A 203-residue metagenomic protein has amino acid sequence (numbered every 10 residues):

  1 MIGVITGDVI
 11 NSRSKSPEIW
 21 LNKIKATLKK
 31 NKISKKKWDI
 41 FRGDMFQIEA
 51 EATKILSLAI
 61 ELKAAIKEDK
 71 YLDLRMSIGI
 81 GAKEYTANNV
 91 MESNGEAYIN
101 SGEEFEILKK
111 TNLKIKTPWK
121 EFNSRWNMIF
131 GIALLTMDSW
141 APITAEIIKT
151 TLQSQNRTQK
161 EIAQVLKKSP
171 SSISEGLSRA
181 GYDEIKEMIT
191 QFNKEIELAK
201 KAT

Functional and structural regions predicted by a protein language model:
M1-G102, E106: DNA-contacting interfaces and partner/effector-binding or oligomerization modules in DNA-centric proteins
T86-E92, L108-G131: Flexible, glycine/charge-rich interdomain/linker segments that couple and regulate nucleotide signaling catalytic cores
W126-I143, I196-A199: Short, Lys/Arg-enriched anionic-surface-contact patches
E146-T150, I162: Short alpha-helical "packing" element that flanks the helix-turn-helix/winged-helix DNA-binding module
T151-Q155: Short helix-to-turn junction characteristic of helix-turn-helix DNA-binding domains, especially the helix
T158-L166, I173: Short alpha-helical "recognition helix" segments of helix-turn-helix
L177, E184: DNA major-groove recognition helix of helix-turn-helix
I189-A202: Short, basic, alpha-helical segments at the C-terminal edge of helix-turn-helix-like DNA-binding modules
